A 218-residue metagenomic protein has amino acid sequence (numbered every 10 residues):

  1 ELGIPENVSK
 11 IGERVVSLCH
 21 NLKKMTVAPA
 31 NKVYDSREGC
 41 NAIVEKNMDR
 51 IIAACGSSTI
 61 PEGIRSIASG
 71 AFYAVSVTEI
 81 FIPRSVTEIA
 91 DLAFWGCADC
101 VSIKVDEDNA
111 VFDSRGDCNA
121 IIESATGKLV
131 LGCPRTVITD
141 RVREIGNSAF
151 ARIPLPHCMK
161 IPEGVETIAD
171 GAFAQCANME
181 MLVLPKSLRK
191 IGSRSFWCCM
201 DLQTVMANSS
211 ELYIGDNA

Functional and structural regions predicted by a protein language model:
E1-K10, C19-A42, D49-S66, V75-E88 (+5 more regions): Structural signature of tandem-repeat unit edges
E13-V15, S69-A71, D91-A93, N147-A149 (+3 more regions): Consensus positions within tandem repeat domains that build extended binding/scaffold surfaces
